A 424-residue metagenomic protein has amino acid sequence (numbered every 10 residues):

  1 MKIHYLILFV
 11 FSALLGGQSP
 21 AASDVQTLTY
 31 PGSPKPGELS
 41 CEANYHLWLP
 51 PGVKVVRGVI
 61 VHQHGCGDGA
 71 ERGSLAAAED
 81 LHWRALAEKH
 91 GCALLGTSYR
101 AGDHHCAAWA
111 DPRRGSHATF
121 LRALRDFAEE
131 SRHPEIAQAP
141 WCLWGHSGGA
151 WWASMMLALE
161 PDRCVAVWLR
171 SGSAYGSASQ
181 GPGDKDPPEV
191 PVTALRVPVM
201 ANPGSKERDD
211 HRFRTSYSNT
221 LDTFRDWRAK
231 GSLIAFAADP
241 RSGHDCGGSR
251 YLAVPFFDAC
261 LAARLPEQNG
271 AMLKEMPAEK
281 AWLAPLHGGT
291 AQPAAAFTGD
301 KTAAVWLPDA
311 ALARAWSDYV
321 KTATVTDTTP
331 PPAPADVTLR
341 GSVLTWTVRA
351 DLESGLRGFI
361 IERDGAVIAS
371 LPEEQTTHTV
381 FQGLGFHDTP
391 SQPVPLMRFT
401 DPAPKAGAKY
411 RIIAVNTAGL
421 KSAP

Functional and structural regions predicted by a protein language model:
Q18-V59, K89-H90, W141-M156, E160-D162 (+1 more regions): A domain-start/cap signature at the N-terminus of enzymes
E88, L94-A118: Cap/lid segment of the alpha/beta-hydrolase catalytic domain
A108-E135: Alpha/beta-hydrolase active-site loop
V165-Y251: The feature captures the conserved acid-bearing segment of alpha/beta-hydrolase catalytic domains
K230-S232, P240-V337: Alpha/beta-hydrolase-fold serine-hydrolase catalytic core, especially in secreted/extracellular enzymes
S317-G355, G419-P424: Pro/Thr/Ser/Gly-rich low-complexity, intrinsically disordered linker/stalk tracts
G358-K405: Recognizes extended acidic, P/S/T-rich segments that occur within or adjacent to Ig-like beta-sandwich modules
D401-L420: Beta-strand-rich modules
